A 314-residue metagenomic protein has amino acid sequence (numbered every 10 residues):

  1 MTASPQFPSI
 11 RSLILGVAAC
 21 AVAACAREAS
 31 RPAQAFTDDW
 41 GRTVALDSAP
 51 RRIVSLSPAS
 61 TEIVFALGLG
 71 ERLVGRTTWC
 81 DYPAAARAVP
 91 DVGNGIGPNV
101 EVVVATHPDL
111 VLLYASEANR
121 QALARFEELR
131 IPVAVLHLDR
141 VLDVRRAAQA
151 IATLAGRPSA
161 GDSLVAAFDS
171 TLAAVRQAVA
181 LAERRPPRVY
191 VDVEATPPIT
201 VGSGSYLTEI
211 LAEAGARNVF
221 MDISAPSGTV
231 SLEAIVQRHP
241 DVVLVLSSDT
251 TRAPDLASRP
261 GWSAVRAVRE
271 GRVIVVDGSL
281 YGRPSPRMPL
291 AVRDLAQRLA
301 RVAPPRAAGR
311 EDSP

Functional and structural regions predicted by a protein language model:
T2-I14: Bacterial N-terminal signal peptides that target proteins for export
S12-A23: Bacterial N-terminal signal peptides
C25-E28: Bacterial signal peptide processing site
T37-G41, V92-E101, E117, D139 (+1 more regions): Short helix-initiation/N-cap motifs at beta->coil->alpha
T43, D109-L110, R120-I199, F220-D222 (+1 more regions): Extracytoplasmic substrate-binding proteins
R51-E117, A122, V219, S247: A short, structured surface patch at a secondary-structure boundary
T77, S203-S227, S247, R272: His/Asp/Glu-enriched short active-site or ligand-binding loop at hydrolase and phosphoryl-transfer sites
V100-H107, L129, V230-H239: Short helices/loops that flank or line small-molecule/ion binding pockets
